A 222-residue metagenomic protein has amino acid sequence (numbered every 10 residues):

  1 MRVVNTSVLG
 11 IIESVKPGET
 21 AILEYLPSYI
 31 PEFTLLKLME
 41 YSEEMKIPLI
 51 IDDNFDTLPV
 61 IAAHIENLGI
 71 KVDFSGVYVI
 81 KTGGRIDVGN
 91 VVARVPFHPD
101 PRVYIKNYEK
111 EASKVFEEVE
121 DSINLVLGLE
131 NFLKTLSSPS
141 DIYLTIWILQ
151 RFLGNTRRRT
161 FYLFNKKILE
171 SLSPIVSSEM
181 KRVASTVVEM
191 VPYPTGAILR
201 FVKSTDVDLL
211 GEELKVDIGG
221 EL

Functional and structural regions predicted by a protein language model:
M1-A62: Glycine-rich P-loop/Walker A and Walker A-like loops and their local beta1-loop-alpha1 context in P-loop NTPases
P27-P31, D56-L58, I86, E130-S140 (+1 more regions): Short acidic, S/G/P-rich loop/turn micro-motifs used as interaction or catalytic elements
P31, R158, N165-L222: Phosphate-binding/switch region of NTP-binding enzymes
L49-N54, V79-T82, L163: Short internal beta-strands
L58-N67, G89, L163-M180: Glycine-rich, charge-decorated loop segments at or immediately adjacent to ligand/cofactor-binding or catalytic sites
I61, I65-V103: Long, charge-dense
R85-R151: Phosphate-binding/switch loop-helix module in NTP-utilizing enzymes
E120-I123, N155-F164: Loop/turn-to-beta-strand initiation segments
